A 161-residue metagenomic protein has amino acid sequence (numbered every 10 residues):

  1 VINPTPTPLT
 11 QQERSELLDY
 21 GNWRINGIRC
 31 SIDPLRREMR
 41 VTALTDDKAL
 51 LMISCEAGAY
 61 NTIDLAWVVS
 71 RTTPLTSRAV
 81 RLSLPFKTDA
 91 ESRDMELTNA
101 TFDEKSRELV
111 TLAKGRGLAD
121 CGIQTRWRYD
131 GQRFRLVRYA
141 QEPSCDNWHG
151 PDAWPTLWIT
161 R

Functional and structural regions predicted by a protein language model:
V1-D46: Terminal domain-start segments
R29-A43, K48, V69, T73-T98: N-terminal secretory-pathway/extracellular module detecting exported/lumenal segments and adjacent signal-anchor/first
R29-S31, S54-E56, R135, S144-D146: Sequence contexts marking disulfide-bonded cysteines in secreted/extracellular proteins
R36-R37, N61, W127, P151: Secreted/processed peptides and extracellular or luminal domains of membrane proteins
D47-G58, S106-R116: Short beta-strand elements that form the blades of beta-propeller/WD-repeat-like and other beta-sheet-rich scaffold
A59-W67, A119-T125: Structural motif
V68-R71, R128-D130: Structural recognition of the beta-propeller blade-terminating site
R78-R161: Short aromatic loop motif centered on NTY/YTY
